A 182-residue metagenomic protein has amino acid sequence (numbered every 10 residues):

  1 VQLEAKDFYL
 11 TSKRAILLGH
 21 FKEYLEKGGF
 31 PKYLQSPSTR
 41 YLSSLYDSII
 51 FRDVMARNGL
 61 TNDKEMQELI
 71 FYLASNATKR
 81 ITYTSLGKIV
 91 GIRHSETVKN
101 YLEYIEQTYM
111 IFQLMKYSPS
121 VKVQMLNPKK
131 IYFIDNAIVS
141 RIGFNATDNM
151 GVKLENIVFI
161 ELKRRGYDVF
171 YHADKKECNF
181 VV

Functional and structural regions predicted by a protein language model:
V1-Q2: Conserved small helical "lid"/interfacial subdomain of P-loop NTPases
A5-L45: Amphipathic alpha-helical "lid/sensor" segments that cap RecA-like P-loop NTPase cores
F30, L34-V182: Accessory nucleic acid-recognition modules appended to NTPase machines
